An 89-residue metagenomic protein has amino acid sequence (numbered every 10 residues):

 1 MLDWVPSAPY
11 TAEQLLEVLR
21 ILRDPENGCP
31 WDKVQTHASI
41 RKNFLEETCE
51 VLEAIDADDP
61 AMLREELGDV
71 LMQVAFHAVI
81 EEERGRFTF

Functional and structural regions predicted by a protein language model:
M1-L63: Extended low-complexity intrinsically disordered regions
R64-L67, L71-F89: Hydrophobic/aromatic-rich structural module bridging two neighboring secondary-structure elements via a short loop
